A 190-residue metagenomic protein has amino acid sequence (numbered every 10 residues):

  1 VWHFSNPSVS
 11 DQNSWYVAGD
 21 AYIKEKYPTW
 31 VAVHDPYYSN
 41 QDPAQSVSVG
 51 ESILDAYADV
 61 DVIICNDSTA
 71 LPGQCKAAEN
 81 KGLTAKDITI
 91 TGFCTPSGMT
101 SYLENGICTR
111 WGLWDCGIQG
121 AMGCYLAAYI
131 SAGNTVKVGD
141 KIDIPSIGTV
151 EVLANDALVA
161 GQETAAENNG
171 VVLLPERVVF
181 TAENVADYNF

Functional and structural regions predicted by a protein language model:
V1-F190: A residue-level marker of the well-folded mature domains of exported/periplasmic proteins
